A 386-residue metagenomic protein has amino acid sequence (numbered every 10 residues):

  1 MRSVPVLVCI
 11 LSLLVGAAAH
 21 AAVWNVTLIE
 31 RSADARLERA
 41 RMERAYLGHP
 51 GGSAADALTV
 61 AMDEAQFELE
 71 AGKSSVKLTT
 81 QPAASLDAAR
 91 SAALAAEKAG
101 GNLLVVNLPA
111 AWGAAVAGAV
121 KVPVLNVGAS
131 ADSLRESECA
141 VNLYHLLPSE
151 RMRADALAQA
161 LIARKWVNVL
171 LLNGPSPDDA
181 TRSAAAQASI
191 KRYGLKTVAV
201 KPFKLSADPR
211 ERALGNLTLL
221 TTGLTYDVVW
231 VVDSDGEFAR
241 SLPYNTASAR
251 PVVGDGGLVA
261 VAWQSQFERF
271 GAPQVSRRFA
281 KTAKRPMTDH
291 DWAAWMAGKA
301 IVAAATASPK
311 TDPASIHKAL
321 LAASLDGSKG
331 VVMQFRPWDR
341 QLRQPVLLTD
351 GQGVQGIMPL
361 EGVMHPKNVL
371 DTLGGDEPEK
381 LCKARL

Functional and structural regions predicted by a protein language model:
V8-G16: Bacterial N-terminal signal peptides
A17-A21: Sec/Tat signal peptide C-region and signal peptidase I cleavage site
V26-E30, G330-L386: Solvent-exposed, acidic/polar segments of extracytosolic/periplasmic ligand-binding ectodomains
E38-T79: Signal peptide-proximal N-terminal region of secreted/periplasmic/extracellular or secretory-lumen proteins
F67-S85, C139-N142, K191-E211: Short beta-strand elements in bilobed, periplasmic/extracellular small-molecule ligand-binding domains
T80-N102, R212-L224: Short, well-structured alpha-helical segments in soluble
K98-A199, V253-D255, Q264: Extracytoplasmic ligand/sensor domains, especially the bilobed periplasmic-binding protein
E268-D326: Extracellular/periplasmic ligand-binding modules, especially the Venus flytrap/periplasmic-binding
